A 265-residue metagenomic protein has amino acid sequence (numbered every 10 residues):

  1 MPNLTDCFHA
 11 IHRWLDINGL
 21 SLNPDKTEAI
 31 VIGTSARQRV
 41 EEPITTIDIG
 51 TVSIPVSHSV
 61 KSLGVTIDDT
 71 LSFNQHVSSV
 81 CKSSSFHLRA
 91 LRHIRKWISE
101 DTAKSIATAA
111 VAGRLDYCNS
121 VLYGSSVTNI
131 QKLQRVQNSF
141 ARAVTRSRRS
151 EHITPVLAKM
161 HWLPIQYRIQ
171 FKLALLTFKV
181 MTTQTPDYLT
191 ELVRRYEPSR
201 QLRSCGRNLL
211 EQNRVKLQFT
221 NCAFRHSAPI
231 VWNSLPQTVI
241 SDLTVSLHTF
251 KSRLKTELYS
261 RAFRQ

Functional and structural regions predicted by a protein language model:
M1-N18, S85: Inter-domain linker/hinge segments that demarcate the starts of reverse transcriptase and RNase H-type modules
M1-P2, I17-P24, T70-V80, I94-S105 (+4 more regions): Conserved, non-catalytic sequence blocks in retroelement Pol enzymes and Pol-derived host proteins
D6, R13, L20-H58: Short, conserved micro-motifs composed of acidic
H12-V31, N129-R194: Short, charged alpha-helical motifs in flexible N/C-terminal segments and linkers
L15, A29, V60-T70, S84 (+5 more regions): Short, conserved catalytic/metal-binding micro-motifs enriched in Asp/Glu and His
T51-V121: Basic, alpha-helical interaction scaffolds
E151, P186-I230: Amphipathic alpha-helical
K255-Q265: C-terminal helix/juxtamembrane-tail motif
